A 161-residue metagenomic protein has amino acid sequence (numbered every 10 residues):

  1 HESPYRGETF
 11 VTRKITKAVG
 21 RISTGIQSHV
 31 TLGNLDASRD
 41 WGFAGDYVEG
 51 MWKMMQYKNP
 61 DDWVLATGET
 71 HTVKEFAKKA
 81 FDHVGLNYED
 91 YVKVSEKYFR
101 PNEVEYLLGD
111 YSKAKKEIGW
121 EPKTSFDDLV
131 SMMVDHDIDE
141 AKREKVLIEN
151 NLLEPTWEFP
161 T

Functional and structural regions predicted by a protein language model:
H1-Y5: Conserved catalytic-site region of short-chain dehydrogenase/reductase
R6-G7, V11-T161: C-terminal substrate-binding subdomain of Rossmann-fold SDR/epimerase-dehydratase oxidoreductases
